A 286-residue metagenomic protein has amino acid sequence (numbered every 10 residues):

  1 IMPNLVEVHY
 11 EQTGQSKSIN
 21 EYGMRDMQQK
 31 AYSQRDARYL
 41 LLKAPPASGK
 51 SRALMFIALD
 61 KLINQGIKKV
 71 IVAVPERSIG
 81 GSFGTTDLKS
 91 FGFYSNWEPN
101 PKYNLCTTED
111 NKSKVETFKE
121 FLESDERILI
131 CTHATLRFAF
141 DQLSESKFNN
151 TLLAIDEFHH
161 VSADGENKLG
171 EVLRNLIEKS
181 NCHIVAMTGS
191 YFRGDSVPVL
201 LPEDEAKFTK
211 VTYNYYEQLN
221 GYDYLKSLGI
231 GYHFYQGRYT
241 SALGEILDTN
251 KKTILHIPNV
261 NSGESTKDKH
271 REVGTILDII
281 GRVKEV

Functional and structural regions predicted by a protein language model:
P3-K43: Conserved pre-motif I regulatory segment
D36-L42, K68, E126-R127, N250-T253: Pre-Walker A (Motif I) flank of P-loop NTPase domains
A37-A58: Walker A/P-loop
K43-P45, A73, H256: Residues at the beta-strand->loop junction immediately N-terminal to the Walker
S51-L62, G66-N96, T135, N259-K269: Conserved Walker A/P-loop ATP-binding site and its immediately adjacent core in helicase/helicase-like ATPase domains
G92-F140: Inter-Walker segment of RecA-like/P-loop motor cores
H133-T135, S144-V185: SF2 helicase catalytic motif II
S196-V283: Conserved interdomain linker/interface between the two RecA-like ATPase lobes of SF2 helicase motors
